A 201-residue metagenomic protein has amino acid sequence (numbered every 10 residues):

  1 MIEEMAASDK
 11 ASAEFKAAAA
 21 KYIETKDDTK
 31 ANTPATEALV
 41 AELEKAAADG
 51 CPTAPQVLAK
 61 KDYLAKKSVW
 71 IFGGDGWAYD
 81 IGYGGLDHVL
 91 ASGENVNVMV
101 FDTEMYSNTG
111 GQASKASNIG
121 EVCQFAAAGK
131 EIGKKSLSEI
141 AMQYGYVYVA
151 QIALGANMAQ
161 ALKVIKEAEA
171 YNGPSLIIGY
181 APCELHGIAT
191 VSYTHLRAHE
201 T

Functional and structural regions predicted by a protein language model:
M1-D49, T53: N-terminal leader/propeptide and maturation segments of large enzyme subunits in energy/redox metabolism and hydrolases
E3-K16, E24-D28, Y63-A65, I119-A170: Conserved thiamine diphosphate
A47-Q112, G155-N172: Thiamine diphosphate
H88-S136, Q143-Q151, G179: Active-site cavity-forming subdomains of large catalytic enzyme subunits
S114-N118, A168, Y193: Short, hinge-like loop/turn segments at secondary-structure boundaries
H186, V191-Y193: Terminal amphipathic helices with adjacent charged low-complexity linkers/tails
T194-T201: Conserved small/polar residues in nucleotide/adenosyl-binding loops
